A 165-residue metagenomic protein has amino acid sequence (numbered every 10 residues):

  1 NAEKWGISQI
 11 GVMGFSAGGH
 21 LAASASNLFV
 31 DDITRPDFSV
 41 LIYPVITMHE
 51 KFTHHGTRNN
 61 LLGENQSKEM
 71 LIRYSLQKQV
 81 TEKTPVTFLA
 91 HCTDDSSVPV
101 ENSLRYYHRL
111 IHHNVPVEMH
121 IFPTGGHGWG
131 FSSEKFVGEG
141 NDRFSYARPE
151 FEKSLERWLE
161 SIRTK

Functional and structural regions predicted by a protein language model:
N1-H54, L71-I72: Primarily recognizes the serine-hydrolase "nucleophile elbow" in alpha/beta-hydrolase and SGNH/GDSL folds
I10, T87, V117: Hydrophobic anchor at the start of a short beta-strand that flanks the dinucleotide cofactor-binding loop
S16, V45, T93-D95, P123: Residue-level signal for short, function-critical loop segments
V40-I42, F88-A90, H120: Hydrophobic/aromatic beta-strand patches that form the interior of the parallel beta-sheet core in alpha/beta enzyme
P44-Q79, P85: Mobile cap/lid helix-loop segments that gate and shape the active-site cleft of serine hydrolases
K83, F88-H91, D95: Short beta-strand/loop motif that positions the catalytic acidic residue of the alpha/beta-hydrolase fold
S96-R105: Conserved alpha/beta-hydrolase "acid-adjacent" motif
L104-K165: C-terminal catalytic histidine-bearing segment of alpha/beta-hydrolase fold enzymes
